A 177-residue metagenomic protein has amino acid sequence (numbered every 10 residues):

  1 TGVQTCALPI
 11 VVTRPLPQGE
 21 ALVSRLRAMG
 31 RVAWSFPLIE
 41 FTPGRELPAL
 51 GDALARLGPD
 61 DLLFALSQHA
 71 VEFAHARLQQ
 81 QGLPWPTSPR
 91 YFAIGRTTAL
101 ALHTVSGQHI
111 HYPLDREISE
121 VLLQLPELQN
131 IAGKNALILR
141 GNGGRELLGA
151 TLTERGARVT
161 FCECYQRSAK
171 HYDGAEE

Functional and structural regions predicted by a protein language model:
T1-C6: Single conserved hydrophobic/aromatic residue that forms the stacking wall/gate of nucleotide- or nucleobase-binding
A7-E177: Signature of uroporphyrinogen-III synthase
